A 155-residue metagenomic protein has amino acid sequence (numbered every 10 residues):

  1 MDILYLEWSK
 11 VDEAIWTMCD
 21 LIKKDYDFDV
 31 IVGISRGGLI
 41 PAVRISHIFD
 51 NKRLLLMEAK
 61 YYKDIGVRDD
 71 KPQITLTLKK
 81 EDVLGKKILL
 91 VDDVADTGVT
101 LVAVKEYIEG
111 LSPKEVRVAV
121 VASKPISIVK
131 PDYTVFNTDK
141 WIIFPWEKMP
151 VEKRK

Functional and structural regions predicted by a protein language model:
M1-K155: PRPP-associated nucleotide enzymes
